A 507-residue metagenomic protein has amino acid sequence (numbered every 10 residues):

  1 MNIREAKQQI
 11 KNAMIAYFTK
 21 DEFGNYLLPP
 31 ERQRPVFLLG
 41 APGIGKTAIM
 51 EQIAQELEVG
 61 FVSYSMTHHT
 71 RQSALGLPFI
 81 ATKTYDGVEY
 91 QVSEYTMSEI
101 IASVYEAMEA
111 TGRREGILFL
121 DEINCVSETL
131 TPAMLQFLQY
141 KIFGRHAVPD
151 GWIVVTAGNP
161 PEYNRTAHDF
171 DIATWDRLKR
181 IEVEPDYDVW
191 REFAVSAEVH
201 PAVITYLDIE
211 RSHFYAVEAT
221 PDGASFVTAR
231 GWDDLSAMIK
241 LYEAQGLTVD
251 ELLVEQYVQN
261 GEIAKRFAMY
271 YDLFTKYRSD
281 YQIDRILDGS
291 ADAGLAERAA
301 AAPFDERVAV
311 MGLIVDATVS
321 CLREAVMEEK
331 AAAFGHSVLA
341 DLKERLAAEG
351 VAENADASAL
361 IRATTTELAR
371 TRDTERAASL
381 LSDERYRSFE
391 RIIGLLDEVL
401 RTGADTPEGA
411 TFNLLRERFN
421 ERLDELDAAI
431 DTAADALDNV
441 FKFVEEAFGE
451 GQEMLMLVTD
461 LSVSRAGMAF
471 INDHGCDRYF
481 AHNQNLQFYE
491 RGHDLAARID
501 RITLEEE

Functional and structural regions predicted by a protein language model:
M1-S212, V217: AAA+ P-loop NTPase catalytic core and its hallmark functional loops
N2, A6-Q9, V36, D171 (+5 more regions): General structural signal for secondary-structure boundaries
E5, Q9, S103, V189 (+9 more regions): Exposed alpha-helical structural elements
A6, M97-Y105, A299, T364 (+2 more regions): Extended hydrophobic/Leu-rich segments
I10, I100-V104, Y242, F419 (+2 more regions): Generic hydrophobic, helix-prone segments enriched in Leu/Val/Ile
S103, E198, F214, K240 (+2 more regions): Amphipathic alpha-helical interaction segments
S196-A359: Alpha-helical lid/collar subdomain of P-loop NTPases
A300-E507: Terminal-proximal interaction/regulatory segments of ATP-powered molecular machines
